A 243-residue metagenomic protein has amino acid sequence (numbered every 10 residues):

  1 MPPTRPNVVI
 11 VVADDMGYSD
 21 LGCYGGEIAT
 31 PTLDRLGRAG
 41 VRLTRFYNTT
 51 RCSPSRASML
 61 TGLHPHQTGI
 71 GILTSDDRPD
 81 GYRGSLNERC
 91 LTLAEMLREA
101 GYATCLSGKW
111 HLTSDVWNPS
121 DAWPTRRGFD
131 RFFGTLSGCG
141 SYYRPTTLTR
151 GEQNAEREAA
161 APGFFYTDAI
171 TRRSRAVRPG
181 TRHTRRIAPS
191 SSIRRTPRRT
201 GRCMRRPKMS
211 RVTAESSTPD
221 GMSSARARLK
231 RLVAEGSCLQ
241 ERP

Functional and structural regions predicted by a protein language model:
M1-P243: Formylglycine-dependent sulfatase
